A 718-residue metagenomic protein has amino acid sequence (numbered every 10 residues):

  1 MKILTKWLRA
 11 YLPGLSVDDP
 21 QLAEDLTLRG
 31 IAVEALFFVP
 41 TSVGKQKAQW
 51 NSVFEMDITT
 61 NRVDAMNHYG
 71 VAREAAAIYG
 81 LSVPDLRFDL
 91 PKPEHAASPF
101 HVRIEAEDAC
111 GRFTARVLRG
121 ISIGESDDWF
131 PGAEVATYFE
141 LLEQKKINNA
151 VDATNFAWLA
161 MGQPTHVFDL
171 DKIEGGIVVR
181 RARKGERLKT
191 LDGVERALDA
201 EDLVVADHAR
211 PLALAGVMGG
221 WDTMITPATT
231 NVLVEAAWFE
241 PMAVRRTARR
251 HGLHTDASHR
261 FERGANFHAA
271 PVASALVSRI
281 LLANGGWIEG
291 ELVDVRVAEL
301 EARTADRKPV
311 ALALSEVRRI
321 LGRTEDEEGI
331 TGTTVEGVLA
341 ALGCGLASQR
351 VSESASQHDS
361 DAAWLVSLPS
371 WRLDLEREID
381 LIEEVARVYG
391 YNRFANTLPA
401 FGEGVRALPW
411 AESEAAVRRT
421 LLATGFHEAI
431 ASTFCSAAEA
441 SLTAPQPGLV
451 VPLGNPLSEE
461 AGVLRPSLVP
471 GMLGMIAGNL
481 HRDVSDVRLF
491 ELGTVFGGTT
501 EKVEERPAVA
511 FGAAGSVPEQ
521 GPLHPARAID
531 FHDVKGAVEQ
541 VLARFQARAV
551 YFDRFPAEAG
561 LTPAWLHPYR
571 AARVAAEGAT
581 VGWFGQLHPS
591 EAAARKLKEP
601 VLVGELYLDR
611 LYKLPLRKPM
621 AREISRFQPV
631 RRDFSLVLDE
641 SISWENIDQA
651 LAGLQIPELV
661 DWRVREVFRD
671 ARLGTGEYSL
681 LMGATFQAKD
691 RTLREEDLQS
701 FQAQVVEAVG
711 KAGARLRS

Functional and structural regions predicted by a protein language model:
M1-S354, H358-W410, A415-V417: RNA/tRNA-interacting regions in translation and RNA-turnover enzymes
K2, A10, D19-Q21, A341-G343 (+4 more regions): A carboxyl-terminal module marker
A32-V39, S82-P84, A283-V297, F394 (+5 more regions): Short beta-strand elements
E140-K146, H259-N266, L457-A461, A513-F531 (+2 more regions): Short histidine-centered catalytic/ligand-binding loop motif
V178-M218, D222-I225, R393, L398-P507 (+4 more regions): Class II aminoacyl-tRNA synthetase-like tRNA-binding/catalytic domains
H268-N284, M475-R488, Q699-E707: His/Asp/Glu-rich mid-to-C-terminal helical/loop segments that flank catalytic regions of hydrolases
W287, T333-Q349, A362-V366, N479-D483 (+4 more regions): Long hydrophobic segments that form regular secondary structure
E299-R318, L368-D380, V405-E414, S441-L449 (+3 more regions): Short glycine/threonine-rich loop-to-helix capping motif typified by GTGT followed within a few residues by an Asp-Pro
